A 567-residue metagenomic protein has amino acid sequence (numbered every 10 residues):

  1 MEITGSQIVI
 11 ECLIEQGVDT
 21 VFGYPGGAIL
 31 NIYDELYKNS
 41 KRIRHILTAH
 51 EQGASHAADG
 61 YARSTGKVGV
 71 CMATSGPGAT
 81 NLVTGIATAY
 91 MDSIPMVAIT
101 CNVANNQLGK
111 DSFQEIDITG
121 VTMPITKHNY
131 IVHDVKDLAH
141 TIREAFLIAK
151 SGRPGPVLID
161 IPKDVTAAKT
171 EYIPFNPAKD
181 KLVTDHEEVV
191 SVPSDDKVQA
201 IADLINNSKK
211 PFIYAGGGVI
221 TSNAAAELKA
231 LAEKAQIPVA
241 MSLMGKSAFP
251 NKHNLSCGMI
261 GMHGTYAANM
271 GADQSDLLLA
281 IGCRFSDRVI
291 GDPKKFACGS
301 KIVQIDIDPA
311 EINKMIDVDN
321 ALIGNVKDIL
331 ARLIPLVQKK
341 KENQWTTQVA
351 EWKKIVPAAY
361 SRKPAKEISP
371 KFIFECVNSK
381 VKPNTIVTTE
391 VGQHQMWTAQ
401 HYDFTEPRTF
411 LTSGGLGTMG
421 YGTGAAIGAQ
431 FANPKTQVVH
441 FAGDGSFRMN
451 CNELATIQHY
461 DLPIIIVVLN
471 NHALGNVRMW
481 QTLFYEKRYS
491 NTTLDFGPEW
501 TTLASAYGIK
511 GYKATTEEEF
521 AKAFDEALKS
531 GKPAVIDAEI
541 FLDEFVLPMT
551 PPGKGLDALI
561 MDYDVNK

Functional and structural regions predicted by a protein language model:
M1-K340, C376, K380-P383, P463-I466 (+3 more regions): N-terminal alpha/beta PP-like core and its mobile active-site loop of ThDP/TPP-dependent enzymes
S6-I10, I14, V18-D19, G27 (+2 more regions): Active-site diphosphate/adenylate-binding microenvironment
E51-H56, H394-M396, R448, T516-F520: Short acidic loop-to-helix transition motifs that present clustered carboxylates
Q114, H459-M549: Thiamine diphosphate
K136, D203, G299-V391, E517-A521 (+2 more regions): Phosphate/pyrophosphate-binding active-site segments
N223-L228, Q400-T405, E453-T456, M549-P551: Short glycine/threonine-rich loop-to-helix capping motif typified by GTGT followed within a few residues by an Asp-Pro
I302, V377, T389, G428 (+6 more regions): Hydrophobic, well-ordered secondary-structure elements that form the walls of internal hydrophobic environments
Y421, A425-P463, L469: Catalytic phosphate/nucleotide-handling subdomain of diverse soluble enzymes
